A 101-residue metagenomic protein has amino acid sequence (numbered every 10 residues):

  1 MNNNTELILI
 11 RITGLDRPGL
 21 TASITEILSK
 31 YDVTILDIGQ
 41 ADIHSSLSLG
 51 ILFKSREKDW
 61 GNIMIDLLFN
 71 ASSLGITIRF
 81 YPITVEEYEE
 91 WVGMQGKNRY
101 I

Functional and structural regions predicted by a protein language model:
M1-I101: A conserved regulatory-domain signal marking ACT and ACT-like small-molecule sensing domains and adjacent regulatory
